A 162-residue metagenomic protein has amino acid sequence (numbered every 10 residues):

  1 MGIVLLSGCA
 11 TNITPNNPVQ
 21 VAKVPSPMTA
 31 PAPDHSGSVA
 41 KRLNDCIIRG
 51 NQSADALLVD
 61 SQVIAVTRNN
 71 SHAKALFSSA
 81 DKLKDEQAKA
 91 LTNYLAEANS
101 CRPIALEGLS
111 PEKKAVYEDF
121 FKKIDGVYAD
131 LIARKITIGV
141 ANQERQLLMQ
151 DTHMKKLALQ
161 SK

Functional and structural regions predicted by a protein language model:
M1-C9, I64, A75: Generic secretory/membrane-interface signal
I3, S7-G37: Bacterial Sec signal peptide processing site at the extreme N-terminus
A10, A40-N51, S100-R102: Sequence contexts marking disulfide-bonded cysteines in secreted/extracellular proteins
P15, Q52-S53, E107: Secreted/processed peptides and extracellular or luminal domains of membrane proteins
A54-S61, I136-V140: Surface-exposed patches in mature extracellular/periplasmic domains of secreted proteins
A65-S161: Mature extracellular/secreted ectodomains of secretory-pathway proteins
